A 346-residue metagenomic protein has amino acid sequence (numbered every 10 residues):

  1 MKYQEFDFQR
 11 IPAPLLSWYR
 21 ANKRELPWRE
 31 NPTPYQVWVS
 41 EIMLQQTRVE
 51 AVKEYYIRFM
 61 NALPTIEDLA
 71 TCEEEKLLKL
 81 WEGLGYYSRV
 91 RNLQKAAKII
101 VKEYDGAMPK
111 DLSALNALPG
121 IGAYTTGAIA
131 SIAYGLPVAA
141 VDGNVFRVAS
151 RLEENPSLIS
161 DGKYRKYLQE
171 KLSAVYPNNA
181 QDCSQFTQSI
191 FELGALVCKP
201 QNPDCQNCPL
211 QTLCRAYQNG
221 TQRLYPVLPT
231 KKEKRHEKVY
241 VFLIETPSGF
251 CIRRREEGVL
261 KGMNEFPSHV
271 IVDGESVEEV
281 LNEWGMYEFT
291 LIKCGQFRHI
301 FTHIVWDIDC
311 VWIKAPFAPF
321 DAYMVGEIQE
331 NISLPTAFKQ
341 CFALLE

Functional and structural regions predicted by a protein language model:
M1-E25, E30, A195-E346: Intrinsically disordered, low-complexity, charged terminal extensions of DNA damage-control enzymes
K2-Q9, P14, W18-D204, L210-N219 (+2 more regions): Catalytic cores of DNA base-excision repair glycosylases
